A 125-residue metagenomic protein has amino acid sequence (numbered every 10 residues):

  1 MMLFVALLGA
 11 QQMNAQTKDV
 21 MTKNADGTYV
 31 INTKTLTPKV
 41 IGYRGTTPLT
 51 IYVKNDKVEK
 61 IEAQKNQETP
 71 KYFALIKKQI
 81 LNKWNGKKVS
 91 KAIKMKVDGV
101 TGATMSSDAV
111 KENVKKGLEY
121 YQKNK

Functional and structural regions predicted by a protein language model:
M1-Q16: Bacterial Sec-dependent N-terminal signal peptides
M13-K125: Flexible, solvent-exposed loop/hinge segments and secondary-structure transition points
